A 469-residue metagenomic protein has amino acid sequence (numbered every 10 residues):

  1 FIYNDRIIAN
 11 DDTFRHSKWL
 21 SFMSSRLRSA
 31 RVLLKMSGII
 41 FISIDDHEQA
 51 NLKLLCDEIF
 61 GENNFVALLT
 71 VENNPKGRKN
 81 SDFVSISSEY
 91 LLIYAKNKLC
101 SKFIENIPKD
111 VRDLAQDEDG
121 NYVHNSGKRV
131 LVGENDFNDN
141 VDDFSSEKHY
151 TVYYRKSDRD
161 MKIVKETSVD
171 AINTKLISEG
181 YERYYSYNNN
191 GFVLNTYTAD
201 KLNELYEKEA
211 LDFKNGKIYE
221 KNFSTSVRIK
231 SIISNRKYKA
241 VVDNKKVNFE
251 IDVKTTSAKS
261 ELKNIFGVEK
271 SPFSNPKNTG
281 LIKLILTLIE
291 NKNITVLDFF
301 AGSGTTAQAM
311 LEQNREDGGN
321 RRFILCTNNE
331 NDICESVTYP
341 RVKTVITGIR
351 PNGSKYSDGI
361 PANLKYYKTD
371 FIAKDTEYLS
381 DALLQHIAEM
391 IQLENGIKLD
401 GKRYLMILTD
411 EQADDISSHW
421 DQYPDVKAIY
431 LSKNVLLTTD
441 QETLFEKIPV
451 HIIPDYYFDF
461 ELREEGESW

Functional and structural regions predicted by a protein language model:
I2-F14: Aromatic- and acidic-residue-enriched carbohydrate-binding clefts of CAZyme catalytic domains
F14-H16, I265-S271: Active-site-adjacent structural elements in folded domains
L20, S24-R31, K35-I39, D46-S260 (+2 more regions): Accessory, often C-terminal, charged low-complexity segments
S43-I44, D298: Small/polar loops that bind or transfer phosphate-bearing groups
E269-G280: Conserved SAM-binding loop and adjacent beta-strand
I294-G302: Conserved class I S-adenosyl-L-methionine
G304-Q308: Glycine-rich SAM-binding Motif I of class I
A309-R315: Walker A/P-loop NTP-binding motif
